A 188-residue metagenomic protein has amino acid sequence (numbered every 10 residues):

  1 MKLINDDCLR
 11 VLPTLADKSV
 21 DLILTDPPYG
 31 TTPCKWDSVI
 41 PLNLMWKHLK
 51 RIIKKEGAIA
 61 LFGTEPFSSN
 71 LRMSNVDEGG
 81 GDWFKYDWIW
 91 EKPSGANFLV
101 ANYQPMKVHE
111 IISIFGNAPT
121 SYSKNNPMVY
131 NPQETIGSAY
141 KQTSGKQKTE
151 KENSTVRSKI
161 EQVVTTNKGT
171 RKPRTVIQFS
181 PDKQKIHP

Functional and structural regions predicted by a protein language model:
M1-P188: Core catalytic lobe of class I
